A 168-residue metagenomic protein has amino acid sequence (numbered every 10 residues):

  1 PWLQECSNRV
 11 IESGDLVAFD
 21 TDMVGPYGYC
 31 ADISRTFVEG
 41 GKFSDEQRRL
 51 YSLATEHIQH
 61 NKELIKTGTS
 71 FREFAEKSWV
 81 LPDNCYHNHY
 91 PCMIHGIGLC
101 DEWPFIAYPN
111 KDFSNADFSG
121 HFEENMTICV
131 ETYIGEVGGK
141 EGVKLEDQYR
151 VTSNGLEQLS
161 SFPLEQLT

Functional and structural regions predicted by a protein language model:
P1-T168: Active-site neighborhoods and metal-handling regions in enzymes and metal-associated proteins
